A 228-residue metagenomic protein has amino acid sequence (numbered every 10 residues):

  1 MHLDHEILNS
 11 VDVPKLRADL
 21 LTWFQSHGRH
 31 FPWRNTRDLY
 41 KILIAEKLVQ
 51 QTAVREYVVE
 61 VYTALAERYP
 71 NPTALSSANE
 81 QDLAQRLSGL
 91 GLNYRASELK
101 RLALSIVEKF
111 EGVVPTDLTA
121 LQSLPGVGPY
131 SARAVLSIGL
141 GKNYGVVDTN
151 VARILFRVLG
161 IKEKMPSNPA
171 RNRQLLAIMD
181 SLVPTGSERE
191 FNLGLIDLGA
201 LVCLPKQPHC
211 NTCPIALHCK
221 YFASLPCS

Functional and structural regions predicted by a protein language model:
H2-S10, H27-C227: Catalytic cores of DNA base-excision repair glycosylases
V13-L21: Onset of an N-terminal alpha helix
